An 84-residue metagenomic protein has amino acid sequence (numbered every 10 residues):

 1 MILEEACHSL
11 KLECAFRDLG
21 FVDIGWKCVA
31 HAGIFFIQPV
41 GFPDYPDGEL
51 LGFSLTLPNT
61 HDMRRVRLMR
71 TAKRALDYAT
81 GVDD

Functional and structural regions predicted by a protein language model:
M1-A32: Negatively charged, low-complexity tracts enriched in Asp/Glu with abundant Ser/Thr
M1-E4, T80-D84: Short intrinsically disordered terminal tails
A6-H8, A15, P46-D47, L51-F53 (+2 more regions): Terminal low-complexity, poorly structured segments
C7, G20, R67, K73-L76: Compositionally biased, low-complexity segments enriched in small residues
V29, T56-R74: A short, exposed loop/beta-hairpin motif centered on an aromatic-Gly-Thr core
G33-D62: Short aromatic-glycine-(Arg/Gly/Cys) micro-motifs in beta-strand/loop hairpins
F53, M69-R70, D77-V82: Short, compact, well-ordered microdomains
